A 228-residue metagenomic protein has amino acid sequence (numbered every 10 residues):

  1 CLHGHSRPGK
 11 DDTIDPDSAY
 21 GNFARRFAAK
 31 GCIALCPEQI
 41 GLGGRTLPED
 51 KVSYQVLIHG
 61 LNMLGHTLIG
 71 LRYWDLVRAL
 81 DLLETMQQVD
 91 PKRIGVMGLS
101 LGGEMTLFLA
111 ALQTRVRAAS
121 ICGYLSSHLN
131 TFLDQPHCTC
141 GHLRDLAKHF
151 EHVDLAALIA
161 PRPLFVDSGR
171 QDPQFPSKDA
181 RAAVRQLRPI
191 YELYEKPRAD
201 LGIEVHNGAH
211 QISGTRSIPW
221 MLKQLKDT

Functional and structural regions predicted by a protein language model:
C1-W74, T85, N130-L133: Cap/lid segment of the alpha/beta-hydrolase catalytic domain
H3, E38, M97, C122-G123 (+1 more regions): Alpha/beta-hydrolase-fold catalytic nucleophile elbow
N62-M63, R78, V116-A157, P161 (+2 more regions): Mobile cap/lid helix-loop segments that gate and shape the active-site cleft of serine hydrolases
L83, Q88-S100: Alpha/beta-hydrolase fold nucleophile elbow
G98-A110: Glycine-rich nucleophile elbow surrounding the catalytic serine of serine-hydrolase chemistry
I159, V166-S168: Short beta-strand/loop motif that positions the catalytic acidic residue of the alpha/beta-hydrolase fold
R170-K178, H210-I212: Acidic catalytic loop of the alpha/beta-hydrolase fold
R185, Y191-T228: C-terminal catalytic histidine-bearing segment of alpha/beta-hydrolase fold enzymes
